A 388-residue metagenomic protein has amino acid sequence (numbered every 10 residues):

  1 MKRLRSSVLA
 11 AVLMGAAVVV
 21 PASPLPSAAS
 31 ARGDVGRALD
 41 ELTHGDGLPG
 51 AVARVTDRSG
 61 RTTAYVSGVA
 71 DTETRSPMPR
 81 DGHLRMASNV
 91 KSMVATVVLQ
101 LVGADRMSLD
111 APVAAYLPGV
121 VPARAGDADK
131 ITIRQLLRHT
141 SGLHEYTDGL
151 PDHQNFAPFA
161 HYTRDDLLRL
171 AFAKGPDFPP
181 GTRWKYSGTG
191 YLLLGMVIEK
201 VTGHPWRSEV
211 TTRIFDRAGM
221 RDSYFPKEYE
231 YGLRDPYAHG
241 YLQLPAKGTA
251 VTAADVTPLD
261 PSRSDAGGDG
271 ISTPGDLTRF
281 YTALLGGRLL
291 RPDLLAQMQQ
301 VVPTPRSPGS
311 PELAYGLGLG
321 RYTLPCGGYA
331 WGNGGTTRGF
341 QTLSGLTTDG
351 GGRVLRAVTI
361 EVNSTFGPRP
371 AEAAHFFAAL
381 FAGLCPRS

Functional and structural regions predicted by a protein language model:
M1-A29: Secretory targeting and sorting signals
K2-R3, L25-Y65, T252-S388: Catalytic loop of the DD-peptidase/beta-lactamase superfamily, centered on the K-T-G motif and neighboring
A31, V35, M86, V90 (+5 more regions): Hydrophobic (often cysteine-bearing) scaffold residues that line and stabilize catalytic clefts of nucleotide/cofactor
L39, R54-D57, M86-S88, S92-A104 (+3 more regions): Primarily hydrophobic membrane-targeting regions of prokaryotic envelope proteins
L39, S59, K91-V94, V98 (+8 more regions): Residue-level preference for non-acidic, small/hydrophobic
T43, R61-T72, S76-P77, R85: N-terminal carbohydrate-binding/catalytic regions of secreted carbohydrate-active enzymes
D46-P49, T74-L136, F178-S187, D265: Short active-site loop at a secondary-structure junction that contains or immediately precedes the catalytic residue(s)
R124-A330: Short, surface-exposed loop or secondary-structure junction motifs that flank catalytic or metal-binding residues
